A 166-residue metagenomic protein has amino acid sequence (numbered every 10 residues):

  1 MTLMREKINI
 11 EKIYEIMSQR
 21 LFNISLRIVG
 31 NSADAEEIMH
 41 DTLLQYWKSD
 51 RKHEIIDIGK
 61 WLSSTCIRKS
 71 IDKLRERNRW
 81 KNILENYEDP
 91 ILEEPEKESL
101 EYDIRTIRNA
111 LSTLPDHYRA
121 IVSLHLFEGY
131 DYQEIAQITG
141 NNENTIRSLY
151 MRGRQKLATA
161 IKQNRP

Functional and structural regions predicted by a protein language model:
M1-N23, A33: A short, charge-rich alpha-helical start-of-domain segment used by transcription regulators
S18, F22, L43, P115 (+2 more regions): C-terminal flanking helix
N23, E37-L44, K48, I56-R68: Structural recognition of an alpha-helix C-terminal capping motif at a helix-to-coil junction
A33, Q133, N144: Residues within helix-turn-helix
S64-L84, L100, R152: Arg/Lys-rich amphipathic alpha helix in sigma70-family domain 2
I67, T139-Q163: DNA-recognition helix of helix-turn-helix
Y87-S112: Acidic, proline/glycine-rich intrinsically disordered inter-domain spacer in sigma factors
I121-H125: A short pre-motif secondary-structure segment
